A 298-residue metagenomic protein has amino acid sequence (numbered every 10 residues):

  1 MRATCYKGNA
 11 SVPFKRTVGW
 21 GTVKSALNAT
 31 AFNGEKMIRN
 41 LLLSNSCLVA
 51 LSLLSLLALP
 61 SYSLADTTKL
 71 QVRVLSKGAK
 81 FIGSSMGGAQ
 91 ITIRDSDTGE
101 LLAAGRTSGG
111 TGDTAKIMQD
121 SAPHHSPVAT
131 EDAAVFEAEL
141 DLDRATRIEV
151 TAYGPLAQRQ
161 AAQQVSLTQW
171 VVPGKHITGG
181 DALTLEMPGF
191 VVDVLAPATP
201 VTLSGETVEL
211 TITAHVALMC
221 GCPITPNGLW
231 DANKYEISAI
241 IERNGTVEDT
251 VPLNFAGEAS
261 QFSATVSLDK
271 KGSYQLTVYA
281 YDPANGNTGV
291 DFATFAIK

Functional and structural regions predicted by a protein language model:
R73-I82, H215-L229: Short amphipathic, basic-aromatic surface patches that mediate peripheral association with negatively charged
G83-Q90, N227-I237: Short coil-to-beta strand junction motifs in C2/discoidin
G112-F136, A256-S263: Aromatic sugar-binding surface patches on proteins that engage polysaccharides or sugar-phosphate polymers
L142-R144, S267-G272: Surface-exposed, short loops/turns at beta-strand junctions within beta-sandwich domains
D143-A145, Y153-Q163, Y281-V290: Short acidic/polar inter-strand loop motif in beta-rich domains
A161-V191, T288-K298: Short beta-strand elements
V172-C222: Short, compositionally biased P/S/T/A/G/V-rich stretches that sit at domain boundaries
